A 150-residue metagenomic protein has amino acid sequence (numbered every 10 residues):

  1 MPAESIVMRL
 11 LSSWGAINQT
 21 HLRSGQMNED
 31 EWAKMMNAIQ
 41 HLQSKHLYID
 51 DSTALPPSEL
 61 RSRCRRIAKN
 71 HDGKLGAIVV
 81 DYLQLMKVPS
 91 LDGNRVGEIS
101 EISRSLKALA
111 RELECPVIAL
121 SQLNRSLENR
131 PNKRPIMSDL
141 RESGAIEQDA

Functional and structural regions predicted by a protein language model:
M1-K74, V88, E147: Cytosolic-facing regulatory segments adjacent to core modules
P56, R95-E98: Conserved acidic
A77: Hydrophobic "anchor" residues on beta-strands that sit immediately upstream of conserved functional sites
L83: Conserved Walker B
M86-K87, S103: Catalytic P-loop NTPase motifs of RecA-like helicase/translocase cores
K87-N94: Conserved ATPase-coupling elements of RecA-like P-loop NTPase cores
G97-A150: Phosphate-binding/switch region of NTP-binding enzymes
